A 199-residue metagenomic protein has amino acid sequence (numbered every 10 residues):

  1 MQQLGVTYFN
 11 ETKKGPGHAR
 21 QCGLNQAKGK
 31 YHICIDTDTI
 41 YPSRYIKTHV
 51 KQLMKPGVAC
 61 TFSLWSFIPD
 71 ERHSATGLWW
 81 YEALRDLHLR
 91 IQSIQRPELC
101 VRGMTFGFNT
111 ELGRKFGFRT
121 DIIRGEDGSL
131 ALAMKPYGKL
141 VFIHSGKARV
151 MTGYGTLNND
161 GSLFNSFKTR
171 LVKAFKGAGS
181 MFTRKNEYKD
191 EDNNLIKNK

Functional and structural regions predicted by a protein language model:
Q3, E11-A27: Glycine-rich, basic loop-to-helix element that forms the pyrophosphate-binding segment of sugar-nucleotide handling
K28-G29, R102-F116: Conserved nucleotide-sugar donor-binding and metal-coordinating catalytic region shared by glycosyltransferases
H32: Short aromatic/hydrophobic "clamp" motif used to bind/position activated sugar donors
D36-I40: The conserved acidic donor/metal-binding loop of glycosyltransferases
R44-A75: Conserved donor NDP-sugar-binding/catalytic core segment of glycosyltransferases
S63-P69, G77-L99: Short, flexible, basic/aromatic active-site loop/helix in glycosyltransferases
R124-L130: Acidic donor-binding loop at a coil-to-helix junction in glycosyltransferase catalytic cores that engages
H144-G161: Active-site donor/metal-binding and catalytic loop motifs of nucleotide-sugar-dependent glycosylation enzymes
